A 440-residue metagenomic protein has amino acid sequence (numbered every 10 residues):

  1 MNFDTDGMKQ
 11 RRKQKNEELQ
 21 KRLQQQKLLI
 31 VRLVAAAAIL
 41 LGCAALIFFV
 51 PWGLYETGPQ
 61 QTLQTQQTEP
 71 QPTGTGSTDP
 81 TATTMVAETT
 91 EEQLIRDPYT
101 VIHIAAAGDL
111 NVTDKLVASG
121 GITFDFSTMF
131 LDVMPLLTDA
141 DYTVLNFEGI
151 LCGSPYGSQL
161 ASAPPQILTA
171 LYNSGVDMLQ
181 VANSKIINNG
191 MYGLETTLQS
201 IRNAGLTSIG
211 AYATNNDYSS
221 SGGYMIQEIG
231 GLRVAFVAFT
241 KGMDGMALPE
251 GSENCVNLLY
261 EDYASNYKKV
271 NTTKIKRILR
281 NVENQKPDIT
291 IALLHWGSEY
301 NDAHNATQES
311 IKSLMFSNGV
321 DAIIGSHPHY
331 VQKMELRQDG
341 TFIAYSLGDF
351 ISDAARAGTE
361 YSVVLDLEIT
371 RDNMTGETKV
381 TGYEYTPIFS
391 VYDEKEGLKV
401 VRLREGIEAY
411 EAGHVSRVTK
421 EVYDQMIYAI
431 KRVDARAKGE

Functional and structural regions predicted by a protein language model:
N2-L19, R32-L40, A44-P59, L63 (+1 more regions): Acidic, metal/ion-coordinating pockets
R22-V31: Membrane-interface anchoring determinants
Q67, P72: Cationic, low-complexity basic patches in intrinsically disordered or flexible, solvent-exposed regions
